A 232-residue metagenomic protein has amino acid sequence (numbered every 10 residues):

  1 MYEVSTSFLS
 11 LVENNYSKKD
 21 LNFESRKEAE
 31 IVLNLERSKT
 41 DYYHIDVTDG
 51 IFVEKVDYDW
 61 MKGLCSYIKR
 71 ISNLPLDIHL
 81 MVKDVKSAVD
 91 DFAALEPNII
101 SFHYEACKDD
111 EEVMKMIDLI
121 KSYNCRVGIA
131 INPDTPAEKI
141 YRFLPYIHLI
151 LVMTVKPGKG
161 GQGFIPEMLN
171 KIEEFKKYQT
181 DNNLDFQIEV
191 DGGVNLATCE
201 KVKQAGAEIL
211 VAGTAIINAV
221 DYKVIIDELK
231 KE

Functional and structural regions predicted by a protein language model:
M1-I99, C107-D110, L119, V127 (+8 more regions): Conserved N-terminal beta1-alpha1 strand-loop-helix module at the mouth
Y2, C125, L184-F186: A short helix-to-beta-strand connector/capping loop
V47, Y104, I131-P133, T154-V155 (+2 more regions): Short secondary-structure boundary segments
S72, Y123, N182-L184: Helix C-cap/helix->beta junction micro-motif
L95-E105, K203-G213: Short, electropositive alpha-helical surface patch
V113-K115: Extended, positively charged loop/linker patches that create polyanion-binding surfaces
T135-E138: Alpha-helical scaffolding within the catalytic cores of extracellular/periplasmic polymer-degrading hydrolases
K156, F164-I209: Active-site/ligand-binding-proximal alpha/beta "capping" segment
